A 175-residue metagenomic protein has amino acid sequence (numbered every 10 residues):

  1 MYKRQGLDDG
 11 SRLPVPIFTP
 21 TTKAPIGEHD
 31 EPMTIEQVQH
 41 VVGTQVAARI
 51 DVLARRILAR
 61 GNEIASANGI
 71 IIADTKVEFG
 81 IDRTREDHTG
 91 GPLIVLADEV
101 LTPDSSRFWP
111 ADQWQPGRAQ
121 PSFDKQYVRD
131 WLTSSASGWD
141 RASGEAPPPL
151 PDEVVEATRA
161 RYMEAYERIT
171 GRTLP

Functional and structural regions predicted by a protein language model:
M1-Y2: Short, small-residue-biased leader/transition segments that mark boundaries at the very start of proteins
G10-T44: A short mid-domain helix/strand-loop element embedded in enzyme catalytic domains that forms or borders the active-site
V41-A73: A long amphipathic alpha-helix within ATP-dependent nucleotide-binding catalytic cores
I72-D98: Conserved metal-phosphate-binding beta-hairpin within the catalytic cores of diverse ATP-dependent phosphoryl-transfer
V100-A165, I169: C-terminal helix-cap and adjacent tail motif
T173-P175: Charged phosphate-binding loop/patch that engages nucleotide di/tri-phosphates or the phosphate backbone of nucleic
